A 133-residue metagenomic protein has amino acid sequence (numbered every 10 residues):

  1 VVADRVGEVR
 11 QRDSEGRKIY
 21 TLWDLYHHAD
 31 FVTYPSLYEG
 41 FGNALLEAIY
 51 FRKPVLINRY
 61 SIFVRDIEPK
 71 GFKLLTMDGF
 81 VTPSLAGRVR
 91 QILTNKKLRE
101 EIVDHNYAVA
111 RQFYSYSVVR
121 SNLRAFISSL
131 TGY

Functional and structural regions predicted by a protein language model:
V1-D24: Nucleotide-activated donor-binding/catalytic signature segment of Leloir-type glycosyltransferases, i.e., the conserved
V9, V64-R90, L98: Change "using UDP/GDP/dTDP sugars" to "using nucleotide sugars
L22, G42-L45, F63: Short glycine/serine-rich donor-binding loops of glycosyltransferases
H27-A29, G40, E47-P54, N58-R59 (+1 more regions): Conserved donor-binding/catalytic loop of nucleotide-activated donor transferases
V32-T33: A short hydrophobic beta-strand element within the catalytic core of glycosyltransferases that build diverse glycans
L37: Aromatic "clamp/platform" in nucleotide-sugar-dependent glycosyltransferases that forms part of the donor/acceptor
T94-S128: A charged, aromatic-enriched C-terminal amphipathic alpha-helix characteristic of glycosyltransferases across folds
G132-Y133: Intrinsically disordered, low-complexity acidic/proline-/asparagine-rich linker or regulatory tail/stalk regions
